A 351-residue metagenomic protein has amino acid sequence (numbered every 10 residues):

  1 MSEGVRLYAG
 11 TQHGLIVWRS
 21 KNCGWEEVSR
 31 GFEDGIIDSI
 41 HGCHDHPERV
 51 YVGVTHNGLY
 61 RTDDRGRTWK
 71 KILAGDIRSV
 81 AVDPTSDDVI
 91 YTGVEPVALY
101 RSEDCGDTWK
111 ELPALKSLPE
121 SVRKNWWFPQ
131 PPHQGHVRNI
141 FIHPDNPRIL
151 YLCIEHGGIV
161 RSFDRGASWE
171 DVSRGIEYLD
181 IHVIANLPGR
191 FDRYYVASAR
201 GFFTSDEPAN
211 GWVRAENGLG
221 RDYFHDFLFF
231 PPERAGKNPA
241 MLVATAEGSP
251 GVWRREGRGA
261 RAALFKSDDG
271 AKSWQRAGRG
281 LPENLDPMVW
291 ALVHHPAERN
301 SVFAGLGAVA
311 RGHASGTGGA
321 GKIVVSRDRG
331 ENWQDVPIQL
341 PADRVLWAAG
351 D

Functional and structural regions predicted by a protein language model:
M1-D351: Extracellular glycan-interacting surfaces
